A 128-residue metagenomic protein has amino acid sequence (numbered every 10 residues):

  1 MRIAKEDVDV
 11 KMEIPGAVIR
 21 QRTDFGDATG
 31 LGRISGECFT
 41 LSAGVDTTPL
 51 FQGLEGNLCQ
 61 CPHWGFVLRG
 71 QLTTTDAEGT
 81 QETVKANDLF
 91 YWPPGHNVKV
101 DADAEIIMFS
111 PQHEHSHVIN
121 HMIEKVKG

Functional and structural regions predicted by a protein language model:
M1-T48, E55-G56, G128: A short, N-terminal "cap"/entry segment at the start of jelly-roll beta-barrel domains of the cupin/DSBH fold
K5, R20, G36-C38, W64 (+3 more regions): Conserved hydrophobic/aromatic beta-strand scaffold that supports enzyme active sites
G32-I34, P94-I119: Ligand-binding loop in jelly-roll beta-barrel domains
T48-L58, D76, E82-T83: Short histidine-centered beta-strand/loop micro-motifs that create catalytic or ligand/metal-coordination sites
N57-T74: Short, conserved beta-strand element in jelly-roll/cupin
T73-A77, K99-D101: A generic structural motif
D76-G95: Short acidic-glycine-tyrosine-enriched beta hairpin
S116-G128: Acidic/histidine-enriched, glycine/proline-rich intrinsically disordered or flexible terminal extensions
